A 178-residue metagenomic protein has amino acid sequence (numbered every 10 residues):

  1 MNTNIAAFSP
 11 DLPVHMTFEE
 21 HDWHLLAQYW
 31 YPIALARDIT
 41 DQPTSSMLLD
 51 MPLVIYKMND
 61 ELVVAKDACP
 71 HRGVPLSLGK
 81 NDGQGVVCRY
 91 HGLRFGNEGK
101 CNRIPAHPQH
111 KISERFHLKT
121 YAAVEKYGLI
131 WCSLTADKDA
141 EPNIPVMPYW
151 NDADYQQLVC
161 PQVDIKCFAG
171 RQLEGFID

Functional and structural regions predicted by a protein language model:
M1-L62, D82, G96-D178: Rieske [2Fe-2S] iron-sulfur-binding subdomain
V64-L78, G83-G96: Local cysteine-cluster metal-coordination motifs and their immediate loop/turn environment, predominantly Fe-S cluster
